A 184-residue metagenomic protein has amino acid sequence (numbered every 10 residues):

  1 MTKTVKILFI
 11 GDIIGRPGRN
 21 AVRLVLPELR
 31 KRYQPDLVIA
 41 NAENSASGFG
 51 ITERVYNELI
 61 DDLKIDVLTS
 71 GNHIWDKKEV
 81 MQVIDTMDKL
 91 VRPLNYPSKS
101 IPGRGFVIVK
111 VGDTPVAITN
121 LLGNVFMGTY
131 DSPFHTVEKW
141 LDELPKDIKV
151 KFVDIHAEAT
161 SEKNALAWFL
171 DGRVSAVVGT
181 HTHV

Functional and structural regions predicted by a protein language model:
M1-V184: Acidic, metal/ion-coordinating pockets
